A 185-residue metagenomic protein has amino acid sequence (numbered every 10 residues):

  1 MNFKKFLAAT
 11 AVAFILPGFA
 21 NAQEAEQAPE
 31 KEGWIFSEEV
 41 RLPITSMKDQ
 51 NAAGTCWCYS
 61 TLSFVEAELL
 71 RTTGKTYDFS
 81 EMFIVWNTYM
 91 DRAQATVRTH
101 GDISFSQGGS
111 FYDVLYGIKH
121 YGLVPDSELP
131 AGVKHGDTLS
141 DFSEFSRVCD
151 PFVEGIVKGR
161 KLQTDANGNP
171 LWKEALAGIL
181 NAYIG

Functional and structural regions predicted by a protein language model:
M1-A8: Bacterial N-terminal signal peptides that target proteins for export
A9-G18: Bacterial N-terminal signal peptides
A20-E24: Boundary at the C-terminal end of the N-terminal hydrophobic targeting segment
A25-G185: Catalytic-core signature of thiol
